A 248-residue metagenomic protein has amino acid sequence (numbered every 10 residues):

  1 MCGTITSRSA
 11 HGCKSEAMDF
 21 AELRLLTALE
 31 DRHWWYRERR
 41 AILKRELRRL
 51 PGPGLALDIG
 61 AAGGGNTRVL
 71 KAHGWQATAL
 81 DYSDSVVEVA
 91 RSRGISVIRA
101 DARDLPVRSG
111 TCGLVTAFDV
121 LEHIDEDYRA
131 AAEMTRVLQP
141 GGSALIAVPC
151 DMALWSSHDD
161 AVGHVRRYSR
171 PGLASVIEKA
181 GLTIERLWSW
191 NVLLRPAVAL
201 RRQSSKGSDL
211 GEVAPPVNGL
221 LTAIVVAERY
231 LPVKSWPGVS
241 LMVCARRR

Functional and structural regions predicted by a protein language model:
G3-G110, L114-F118, Y128-A131, L210-G211 (+2 more regions): Conserved N-terminal segment of class I S-adenosyl-L-methionine
K14, R32, N191-R248: A C-terminal cap/extension of S-adenosyl-L-methionine-dependent methyltransferases that defines the acceptor-substrate
T27-L29, A144-R166, R170-V176, R201: Short, glycine-/aromatic-enriched active-site segment of Class I SAM-dependent methyltransferases
F118-L121, A147: Residues lining the SAM
Y128-S143: A short glycine-rich, Lys/Arg-flanked "PGG" loop and its adjoining helix->strand segment in the class I
L182-V192: Conserved S-adenosyl-L-methionine
